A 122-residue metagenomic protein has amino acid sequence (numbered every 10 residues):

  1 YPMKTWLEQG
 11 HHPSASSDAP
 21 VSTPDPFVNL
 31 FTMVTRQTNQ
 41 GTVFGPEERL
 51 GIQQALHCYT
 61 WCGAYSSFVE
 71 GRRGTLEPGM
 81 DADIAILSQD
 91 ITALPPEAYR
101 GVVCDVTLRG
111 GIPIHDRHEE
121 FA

Functional and structural regions predicted by a protein language model:
Y1-T92, P96-E97, V106-G110: His/Asp/Glu-enriched, well-ordered alpha-helical/loop segment that forms or immediately abuts the divalent-metal
R100-G101: C-terminal accessory subdomain/extension
H118-A122: Basic/polar N-terminal segments that are highly enriched at the extreme N-terminus, encompassing both cleavable
